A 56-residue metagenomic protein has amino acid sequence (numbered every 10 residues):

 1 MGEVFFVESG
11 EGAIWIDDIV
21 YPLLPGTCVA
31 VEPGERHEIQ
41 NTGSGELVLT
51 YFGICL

Functional and structural regions predicted by a protein language model:
M1-I14: Short, conserved beta-strand element in jelly-roll/cupin
G2, Y21, H37, G45: Glycine-centered loop/turn positions within well-structured domains that cap or flank conserved ligand/cofactor-binding
E11, E35, I54: Acidic beta-to-alpha connecting loop that harbors the catalytic carboxylate
I14-W15, V31, H37-G43: Short beta-strand His + acidic residue motifs that chelate non-heme Fe in jelly-roll/DSBH and cupin folds
D18-P33: Short acidic-glycine-tyrosine-enriched beta hairpin
A30, S44-L56: A short hydrophobic beta-strand segment most commonly corresponding to one strand of the jelly-roll/cupin
